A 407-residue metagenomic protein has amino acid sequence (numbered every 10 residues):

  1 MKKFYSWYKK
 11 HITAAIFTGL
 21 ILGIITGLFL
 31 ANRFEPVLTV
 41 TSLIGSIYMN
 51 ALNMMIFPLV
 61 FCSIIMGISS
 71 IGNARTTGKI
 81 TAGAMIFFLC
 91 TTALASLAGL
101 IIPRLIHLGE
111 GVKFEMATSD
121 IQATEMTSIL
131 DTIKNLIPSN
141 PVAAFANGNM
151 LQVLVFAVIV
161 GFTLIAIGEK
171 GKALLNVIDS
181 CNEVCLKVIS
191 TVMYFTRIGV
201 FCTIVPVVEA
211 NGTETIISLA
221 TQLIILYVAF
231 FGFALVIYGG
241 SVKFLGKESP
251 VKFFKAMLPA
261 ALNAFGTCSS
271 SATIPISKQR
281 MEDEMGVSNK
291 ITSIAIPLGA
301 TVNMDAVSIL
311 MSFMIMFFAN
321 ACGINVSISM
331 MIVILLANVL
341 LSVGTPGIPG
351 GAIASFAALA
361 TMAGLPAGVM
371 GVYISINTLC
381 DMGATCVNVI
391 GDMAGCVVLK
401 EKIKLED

Functional and structural regions predicted by a protein language model:
F4-W7, T13-F17, L22-N32, M49-L52 (+3 more regions): Signature of multi-pass transmembrane helix bundles
P36-V40, G78, T213-T221, E248-L258 (+2 more regions): Membrane-water interface of transmembrane alpha-helices in multipass transporters/channels
T39-N50, K79, N135, A143 (+7 more regions): Short amphipathic alpha-helical coupling elements at transmembrane boundaries
I56-V60, G199, S269-S277, I291 (+3 more regions): Transmembrane helix boundary and interhelical junction motifs in multipass membrane proteins
T76-G83, K187-Y194, E284-G299, I328-M330 (+2 more regions): Membrane-interface alpha-helices at helix entry/exit sites of multi-pass transporters
C90-F114, I225-P259, N263-A264, T273 (+5 more regions): Transmembrane alpha-helices that form the ion-translocation and gating core of multi-pass ion transport proteins
G111, S312-D407: Transmembrane alpha-helical segments and their short flanking loops that form helix-hairpins/helix-helix interfaces
P259-S342, C396-V397, I403-D407: Helix-loop-helix junctions within the multi-pass membrane cores of secondary transporters/permeases
